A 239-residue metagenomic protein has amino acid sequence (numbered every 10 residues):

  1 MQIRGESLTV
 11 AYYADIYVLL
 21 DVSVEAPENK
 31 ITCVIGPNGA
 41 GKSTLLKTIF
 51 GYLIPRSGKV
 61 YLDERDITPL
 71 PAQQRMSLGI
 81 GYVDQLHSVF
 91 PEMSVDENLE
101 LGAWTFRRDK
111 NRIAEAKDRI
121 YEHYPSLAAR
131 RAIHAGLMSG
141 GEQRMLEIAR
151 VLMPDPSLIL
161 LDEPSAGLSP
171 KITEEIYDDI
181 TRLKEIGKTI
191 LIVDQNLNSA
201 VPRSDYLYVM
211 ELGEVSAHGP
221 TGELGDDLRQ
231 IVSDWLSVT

Functional and structural regions predicted by a protein language model:
M1-Q2, T9-D21, E28, P71-A72: A short, flexible loop at the N-terminus of ABC-type nucleotide-binding domains that lies
Y13-A14, V95-I113, H123-P125, G219: ABC-type ATPase nucleotide-binding domains, specifically the catalytic core motifs of the NBD
I35-P37: The feature captures the beta-strand-to-loop junction immediately N-terminal to the Walker
F50: Helix-to-loop junction immediately C-terminal to a conserved catalytic motif
G58-D66, L78, R112-K117, G219: Conserved ABC transporter NBD signature motif
I80, E122, Y206-H218, G225-T239: C-terminal boundary and immediately downstream tail of ABC-type ATPase nucleotide-binding domains
H134-M138: Conserved ABC ATPase signature
V151-L152: ABC ATPase C-loop
